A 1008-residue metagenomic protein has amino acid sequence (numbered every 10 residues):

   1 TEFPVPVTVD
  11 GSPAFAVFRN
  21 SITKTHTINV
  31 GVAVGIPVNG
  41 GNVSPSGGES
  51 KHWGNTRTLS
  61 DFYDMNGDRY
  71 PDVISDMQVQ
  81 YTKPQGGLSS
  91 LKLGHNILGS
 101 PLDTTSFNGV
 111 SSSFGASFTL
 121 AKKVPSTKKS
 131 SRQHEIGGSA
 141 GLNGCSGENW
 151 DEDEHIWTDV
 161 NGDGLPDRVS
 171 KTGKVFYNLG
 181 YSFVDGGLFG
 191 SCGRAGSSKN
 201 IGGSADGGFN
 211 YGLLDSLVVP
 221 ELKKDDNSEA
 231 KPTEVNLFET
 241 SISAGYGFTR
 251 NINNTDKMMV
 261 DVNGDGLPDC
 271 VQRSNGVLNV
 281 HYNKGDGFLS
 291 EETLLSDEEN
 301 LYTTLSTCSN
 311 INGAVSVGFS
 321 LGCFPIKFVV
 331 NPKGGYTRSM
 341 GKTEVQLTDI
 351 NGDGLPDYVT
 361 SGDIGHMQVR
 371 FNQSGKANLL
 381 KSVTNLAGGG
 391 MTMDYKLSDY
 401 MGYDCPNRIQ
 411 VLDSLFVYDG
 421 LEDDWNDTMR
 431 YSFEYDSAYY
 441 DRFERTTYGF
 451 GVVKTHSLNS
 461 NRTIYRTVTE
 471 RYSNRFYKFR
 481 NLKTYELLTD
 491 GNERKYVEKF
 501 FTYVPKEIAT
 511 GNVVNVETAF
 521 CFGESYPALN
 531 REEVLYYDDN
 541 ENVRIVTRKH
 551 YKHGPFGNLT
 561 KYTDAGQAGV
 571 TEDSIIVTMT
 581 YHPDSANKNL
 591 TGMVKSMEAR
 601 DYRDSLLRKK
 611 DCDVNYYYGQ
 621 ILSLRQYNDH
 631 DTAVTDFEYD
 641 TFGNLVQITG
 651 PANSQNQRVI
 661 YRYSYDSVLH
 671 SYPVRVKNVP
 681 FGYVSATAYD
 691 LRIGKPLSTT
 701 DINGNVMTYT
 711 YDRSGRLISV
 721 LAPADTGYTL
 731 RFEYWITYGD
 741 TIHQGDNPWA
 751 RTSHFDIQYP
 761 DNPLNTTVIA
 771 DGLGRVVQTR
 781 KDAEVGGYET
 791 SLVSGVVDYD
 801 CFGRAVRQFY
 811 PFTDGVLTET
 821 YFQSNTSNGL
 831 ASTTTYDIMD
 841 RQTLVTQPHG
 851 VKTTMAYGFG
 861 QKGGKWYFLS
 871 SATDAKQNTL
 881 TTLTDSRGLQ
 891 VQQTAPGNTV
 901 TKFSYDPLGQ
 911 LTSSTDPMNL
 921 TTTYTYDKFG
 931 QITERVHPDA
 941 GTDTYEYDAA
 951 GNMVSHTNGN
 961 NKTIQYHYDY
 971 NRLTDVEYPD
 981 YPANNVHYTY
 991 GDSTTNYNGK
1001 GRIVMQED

Functional and structural regions predicted by a protein language model:
T1-A14, Q78-P101, G173-G193, G276-D297 (+15 more regions): Beta-propeller blade repeat segments, especially FG-GAP/WD-type strand-to-loop junctions in 6- to 7-bladed propeller
N29-S46, G109, S113-N143, A205-G245 (+1 more regions): Short hydrophobic membrane-inserting alpha-helices and related fusion/pore-forming segments
S50-S60, S100-F107, S111-S113, C145-H155 (+6 more regions): Repeat-based blade/solenoid architectures
T58-M65, D153-V160, T255-V262, T343-I350 (+2 more regions): Beta-propeller blade termini
M65, I74, V160, V169 (+7 more regions): Fold-core signature of tandem repeat domains
G67-D76, G162-K171, G264-R273, G352-S361: Acidic/hydrophobic-patterned starts of short beta strands in beta-sheet-rich repeat architectures
L379-T384, M391-Y395, G402, V411-D419 (+4 more regions): Beta-strand elements of repeat-based all-beta scaffolds
